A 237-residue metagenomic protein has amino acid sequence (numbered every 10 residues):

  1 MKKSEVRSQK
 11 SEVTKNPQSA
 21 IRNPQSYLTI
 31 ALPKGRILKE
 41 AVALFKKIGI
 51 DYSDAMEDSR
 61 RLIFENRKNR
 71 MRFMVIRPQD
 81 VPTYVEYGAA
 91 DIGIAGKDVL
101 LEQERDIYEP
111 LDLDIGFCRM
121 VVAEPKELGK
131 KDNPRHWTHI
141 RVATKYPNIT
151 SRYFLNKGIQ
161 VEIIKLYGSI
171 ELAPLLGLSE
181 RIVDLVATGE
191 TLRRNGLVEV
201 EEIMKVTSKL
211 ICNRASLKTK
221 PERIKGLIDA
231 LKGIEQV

Functional and structural regions predicted by a protein language model:
K2-K3, R22-V237: Domain-level signature for soluble enzymes in the chorismate/prephenate branch of the shikimate pathway
K3-Q25: Arg/Gly-rich low-complexity intrinsically disordered repeat tracts
